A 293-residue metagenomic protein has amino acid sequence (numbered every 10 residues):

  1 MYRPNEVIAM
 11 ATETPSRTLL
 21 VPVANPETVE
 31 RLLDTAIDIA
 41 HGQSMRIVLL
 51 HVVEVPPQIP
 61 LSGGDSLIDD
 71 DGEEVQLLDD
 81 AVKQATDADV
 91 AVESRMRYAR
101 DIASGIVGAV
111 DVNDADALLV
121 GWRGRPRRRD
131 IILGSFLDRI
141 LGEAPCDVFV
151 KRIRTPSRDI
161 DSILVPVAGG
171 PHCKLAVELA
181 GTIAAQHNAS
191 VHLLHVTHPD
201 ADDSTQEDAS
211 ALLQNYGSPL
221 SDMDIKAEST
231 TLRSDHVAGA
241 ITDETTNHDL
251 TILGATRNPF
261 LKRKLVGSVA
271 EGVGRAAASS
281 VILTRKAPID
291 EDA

Functional and structural regions predicted by a protein language model:
M1, D116, L133-T155: Short, structured interface segments
Y2-T14, K83-L118, R125-P126, I131 (+4 more regions): Structural beta-alpha unit
A9-G63, S162-S210, Q214-T230, A276 (+1 more regions): Small/aliphatic-rich secondary-structure junction motif
A24, R123, A168, T256-R257: Short glycine-/small-residue-rich Rossmann-like dinucleotide-binding loops
N25, L32, H41-L118, G124 (+1 more regions): Extreme N-terminal leader/targeting regions
Q43, A88, F136, E143-P145 (+4 more regions): Short, structured coil segments at secondary-structure junctions
L119-W122, V148-I153, V281-R285: Short beta-strand elements of ligand-binding domains
L133-F136, A209-L213, L265-A270: Charged helix-capping and loop-helix junction motifs
